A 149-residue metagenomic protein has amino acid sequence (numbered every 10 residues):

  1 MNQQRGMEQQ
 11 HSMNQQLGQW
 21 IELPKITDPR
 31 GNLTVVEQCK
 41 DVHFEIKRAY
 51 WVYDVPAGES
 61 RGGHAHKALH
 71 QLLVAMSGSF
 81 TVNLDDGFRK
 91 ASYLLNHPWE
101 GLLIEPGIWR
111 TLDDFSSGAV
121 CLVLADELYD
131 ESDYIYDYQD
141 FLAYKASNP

Functional and structural regions predicted by a protein language model:
N2-E100, S117-G118, Y129-Q139, Y144-P149: Non-catalytic, conserved peripheral segments adjacent to functional cores
H97-L102, G107-D114: Well-ordered alpha/beta subsegment
W109, D126-Y129: Short acidic/polar capping segments at secondary-structure boundaries
L122-V123: N-terminal secretory/targeting leader peptides
